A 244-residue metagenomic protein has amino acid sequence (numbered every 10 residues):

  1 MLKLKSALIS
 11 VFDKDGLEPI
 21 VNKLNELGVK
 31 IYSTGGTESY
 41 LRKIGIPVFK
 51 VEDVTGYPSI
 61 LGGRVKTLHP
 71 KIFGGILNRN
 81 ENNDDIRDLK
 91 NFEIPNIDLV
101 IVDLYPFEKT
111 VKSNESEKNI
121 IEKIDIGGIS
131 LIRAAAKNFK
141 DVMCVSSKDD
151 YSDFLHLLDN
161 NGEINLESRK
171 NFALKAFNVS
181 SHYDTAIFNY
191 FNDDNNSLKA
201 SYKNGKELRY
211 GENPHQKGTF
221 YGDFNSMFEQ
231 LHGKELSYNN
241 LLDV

Functional and structural regions predicted by a protein language model:
M1-V54: N-terminal glycine-/serine-/threonine-rich phosphate-binding loop
L2-S6, E26-V29, I44-P47, H69-F73 (+8 more regions): Short coil/turn connectors at secondary-structure junctions
I9, K30-G35, K50-D53, N78 (+4 more regions): General beta-strand structural signal in soluble alpha/beta enzymes
D13-K14, G35-S39, D53-G56, Y105 (+2 more regions): Short, ordered loop/turn segments at secondary-structure junctions
G36-F107: Glycine-rich nucleotide/cofactor/substrate-binding loop typically near the N-terminus or early in the first domain
P70, I76-E81, N91-M143, M227-F228: Divalent-metal (Mg2+/Mn2+/Ca2+)-assisted nucleotide/phosphate chemistry catalytic cores
K123-I124, A134, V142-G205: Internal gly/pro-rich beta-alpha loop/helix module that stabilizes soluble enzyme cofactors or their anionic handles
N195-V244: Long, structured protein-protein interaction/assembly regions in large complexes
